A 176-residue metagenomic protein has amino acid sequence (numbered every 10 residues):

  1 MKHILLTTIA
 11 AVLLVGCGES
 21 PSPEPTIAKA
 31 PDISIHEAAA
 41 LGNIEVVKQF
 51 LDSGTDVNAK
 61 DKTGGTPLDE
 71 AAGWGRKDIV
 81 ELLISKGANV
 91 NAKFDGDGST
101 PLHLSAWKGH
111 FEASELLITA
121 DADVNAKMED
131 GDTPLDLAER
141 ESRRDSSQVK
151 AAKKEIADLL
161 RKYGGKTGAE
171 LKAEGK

Functional and structural regions predicted by a protein language model:
G18-S20: Bacterial signal peptide processing site
P31, G64, D97-G98, G131: Start-of-repeat signature of ankyrin repeats
E37-N43, E70-R76, L104-H110, L137-K153: Ankyrin repeat A-helix N-terminal signature
N43-L51, R76-I84, H110-T119, S147-R161: Ankyrin repeat structural motif
D61, F94-D95, M128, L171: Ankyrin repeat boundary/linker residues
N125-K176: Leucine-rich solenoid repeat scaffolds
